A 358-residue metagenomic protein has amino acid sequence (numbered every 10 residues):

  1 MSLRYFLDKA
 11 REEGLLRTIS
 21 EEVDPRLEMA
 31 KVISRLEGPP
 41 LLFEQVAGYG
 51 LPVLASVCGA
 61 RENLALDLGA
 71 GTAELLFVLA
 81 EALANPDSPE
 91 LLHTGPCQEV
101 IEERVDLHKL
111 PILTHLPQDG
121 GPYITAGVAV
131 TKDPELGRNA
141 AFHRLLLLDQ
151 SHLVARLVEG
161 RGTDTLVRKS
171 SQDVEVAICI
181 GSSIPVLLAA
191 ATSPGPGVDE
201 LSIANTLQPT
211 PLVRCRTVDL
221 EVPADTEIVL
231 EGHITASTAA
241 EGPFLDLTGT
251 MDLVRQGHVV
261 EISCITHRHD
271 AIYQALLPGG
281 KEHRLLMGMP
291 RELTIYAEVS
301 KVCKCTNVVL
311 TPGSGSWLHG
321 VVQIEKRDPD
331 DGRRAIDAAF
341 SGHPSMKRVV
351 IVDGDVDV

Functional and structural regions predicted by a protein language model:
M1-F244, G249-H258, S263-V358: Extended, highly charged
